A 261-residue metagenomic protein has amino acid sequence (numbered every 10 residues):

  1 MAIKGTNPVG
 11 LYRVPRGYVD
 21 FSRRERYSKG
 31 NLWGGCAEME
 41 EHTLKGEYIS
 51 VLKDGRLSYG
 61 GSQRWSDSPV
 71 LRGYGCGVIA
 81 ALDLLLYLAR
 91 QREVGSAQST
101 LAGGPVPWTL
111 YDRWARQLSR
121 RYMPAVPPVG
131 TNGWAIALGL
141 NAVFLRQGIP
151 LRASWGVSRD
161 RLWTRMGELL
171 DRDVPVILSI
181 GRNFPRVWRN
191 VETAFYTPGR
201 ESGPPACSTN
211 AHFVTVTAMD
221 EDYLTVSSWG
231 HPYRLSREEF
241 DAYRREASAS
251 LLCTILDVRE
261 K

Functional and structural regions predicted by a protein language model:
K4, L11, R24, S28-K29: Ser/Thr/Pro/Gly-rich low-complexity, intrinsically disordered segments
Y27-A135, C207: Active-site-adjacent structural segments surrounding the nucleophilic cysteine of cysteine proteases and isopeptidases
H42, G46-Y48, W65, E192-K261: Noncatalytic regulatory segments and standalone regulatory/sensor domains
D83, R182-P185, H231-Y233: Solvent-exposed loop/turn segments at secondary-structure junctions within structured extracellular/periplasmic domains
R121-F213, T217-D220, L256-E260: Predominantly the structural core of cysteine protease catalytic domains
